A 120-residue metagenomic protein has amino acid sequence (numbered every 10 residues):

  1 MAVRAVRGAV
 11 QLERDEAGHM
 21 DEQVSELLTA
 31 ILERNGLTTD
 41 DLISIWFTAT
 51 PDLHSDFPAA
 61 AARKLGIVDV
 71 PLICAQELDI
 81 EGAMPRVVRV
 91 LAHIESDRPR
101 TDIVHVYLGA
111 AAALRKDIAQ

Functional and structural regions predicted by a protein language model:
M1-Q120: Terminal domain-initiation and capping elements
